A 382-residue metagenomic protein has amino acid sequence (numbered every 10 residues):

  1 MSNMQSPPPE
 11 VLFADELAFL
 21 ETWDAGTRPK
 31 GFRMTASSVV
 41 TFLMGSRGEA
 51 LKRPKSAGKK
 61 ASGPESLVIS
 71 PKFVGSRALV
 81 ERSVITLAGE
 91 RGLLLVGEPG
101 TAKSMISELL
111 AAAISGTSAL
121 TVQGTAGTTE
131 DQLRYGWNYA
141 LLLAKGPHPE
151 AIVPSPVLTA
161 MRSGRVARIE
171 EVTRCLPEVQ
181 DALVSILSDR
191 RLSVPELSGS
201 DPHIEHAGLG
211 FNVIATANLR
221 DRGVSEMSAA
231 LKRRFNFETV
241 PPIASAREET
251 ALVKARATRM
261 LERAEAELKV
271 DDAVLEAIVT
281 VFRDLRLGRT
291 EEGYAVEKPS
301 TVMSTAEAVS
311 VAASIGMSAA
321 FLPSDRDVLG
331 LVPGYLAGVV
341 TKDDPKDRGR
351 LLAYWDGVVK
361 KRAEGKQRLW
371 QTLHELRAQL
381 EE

Functional and structural regions predicted by a protein language model:
S2-A264, K269: AAA+ P-loop NTPase catalytic core and its hallmark functional loops
T35, T129, V153, R168 (+4 more regions): A diffuse structural propensity rather than consistent per-protein peaks
S38, P156, E248-L252, A273 (+4 more regions): Exposed alpha-helical structural elements
R77, T250, R256-L329: Conserved AAA+ ATPase small/helical "lid" subdomain
S83, I278, F282, Y335-L336: Short alpha-helical scaffolding segments that buttress acidic/His motifs in well-ordered protein cores
E90, T117, A144, R190 (+5 more regions): Amphipathic alpha-helical interaction segments
A320-E382: C-terminal engagement/docking regions of AAA+ P-loop ATPases
